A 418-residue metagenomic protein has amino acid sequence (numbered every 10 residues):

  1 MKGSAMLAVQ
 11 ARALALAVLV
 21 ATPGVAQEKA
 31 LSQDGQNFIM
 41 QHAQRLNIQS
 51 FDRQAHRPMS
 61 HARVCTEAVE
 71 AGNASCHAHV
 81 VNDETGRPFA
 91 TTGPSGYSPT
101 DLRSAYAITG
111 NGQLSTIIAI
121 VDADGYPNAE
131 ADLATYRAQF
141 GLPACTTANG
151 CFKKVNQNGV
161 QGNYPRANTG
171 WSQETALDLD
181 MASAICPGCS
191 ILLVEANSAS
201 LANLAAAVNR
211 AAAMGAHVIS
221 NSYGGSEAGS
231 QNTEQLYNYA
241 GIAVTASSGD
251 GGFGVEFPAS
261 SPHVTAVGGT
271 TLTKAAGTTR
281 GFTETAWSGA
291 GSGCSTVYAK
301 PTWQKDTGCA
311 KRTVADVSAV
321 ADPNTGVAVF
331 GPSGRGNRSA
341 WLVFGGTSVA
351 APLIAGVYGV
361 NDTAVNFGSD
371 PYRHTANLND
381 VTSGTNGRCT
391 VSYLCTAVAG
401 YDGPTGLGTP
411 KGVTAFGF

Functional and structural regions predicted by a protein language model:
K2-A13: Bacterial N-terminal signal peptides that target proteins for export
A13-L19: Sec-dependent N-terminal signal peptides
A15, W171, V343: Generic anion/oxyanion-binding catalytic loop in active/binding sites
A21-P23: N-terminal signal peptide c-region/cleavage motif recognized by signal peptidases
A26-I185, I191-N197, S222, A243-T245 (+3 more regions): N-terminal zymogen propeptides
A184-I185, C189-F418: Extracellular protease catalytic domains of secreted zymogens
